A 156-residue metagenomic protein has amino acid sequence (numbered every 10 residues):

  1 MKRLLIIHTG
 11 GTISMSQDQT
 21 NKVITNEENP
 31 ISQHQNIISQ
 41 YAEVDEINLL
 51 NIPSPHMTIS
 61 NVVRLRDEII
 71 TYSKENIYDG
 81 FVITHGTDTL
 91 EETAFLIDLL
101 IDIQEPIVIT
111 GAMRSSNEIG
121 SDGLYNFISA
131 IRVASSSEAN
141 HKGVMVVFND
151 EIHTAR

Functional and structural regions predicted by a protein language model:
M1-R156: Active-site histidine-anchored catalytic micro-motif
